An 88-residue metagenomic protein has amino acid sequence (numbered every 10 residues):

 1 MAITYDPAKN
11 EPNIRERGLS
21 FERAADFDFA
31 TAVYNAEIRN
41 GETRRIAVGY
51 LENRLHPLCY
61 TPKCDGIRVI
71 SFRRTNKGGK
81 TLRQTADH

Functional and structural regions predicted by a protein language model:
M1-H88: Ribonuclease/tRNase effector modules and their secretory precursors
